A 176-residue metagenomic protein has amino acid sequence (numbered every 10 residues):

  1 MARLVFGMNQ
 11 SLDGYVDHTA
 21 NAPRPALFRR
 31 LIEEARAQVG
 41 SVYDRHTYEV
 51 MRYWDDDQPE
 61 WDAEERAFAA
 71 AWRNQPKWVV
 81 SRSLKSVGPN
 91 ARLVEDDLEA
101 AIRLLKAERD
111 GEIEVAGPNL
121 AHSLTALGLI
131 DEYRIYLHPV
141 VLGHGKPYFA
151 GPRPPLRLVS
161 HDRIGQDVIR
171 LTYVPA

Functional and structural regions predicted by a protein language model:
M1-A176: Enzymes that bind and transform nitrogen-containing heteroaromatic metabolites
